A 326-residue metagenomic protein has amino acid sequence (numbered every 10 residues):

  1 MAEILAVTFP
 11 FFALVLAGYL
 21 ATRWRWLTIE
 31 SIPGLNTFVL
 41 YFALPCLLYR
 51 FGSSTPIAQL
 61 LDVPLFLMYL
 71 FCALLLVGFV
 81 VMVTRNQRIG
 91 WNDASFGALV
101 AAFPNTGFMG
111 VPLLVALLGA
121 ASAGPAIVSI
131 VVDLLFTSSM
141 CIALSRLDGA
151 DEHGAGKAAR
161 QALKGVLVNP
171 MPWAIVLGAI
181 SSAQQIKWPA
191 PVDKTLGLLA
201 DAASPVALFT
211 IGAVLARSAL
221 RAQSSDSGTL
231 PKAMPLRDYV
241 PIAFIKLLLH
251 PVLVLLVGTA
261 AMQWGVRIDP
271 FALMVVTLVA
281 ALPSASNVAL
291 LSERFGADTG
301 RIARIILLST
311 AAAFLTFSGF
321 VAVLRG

Functional and structural regions predicted by a protein language model:
M1-G326: Alpha-helical transmembrane segments of multi-pass small-molecule/ion transporters
